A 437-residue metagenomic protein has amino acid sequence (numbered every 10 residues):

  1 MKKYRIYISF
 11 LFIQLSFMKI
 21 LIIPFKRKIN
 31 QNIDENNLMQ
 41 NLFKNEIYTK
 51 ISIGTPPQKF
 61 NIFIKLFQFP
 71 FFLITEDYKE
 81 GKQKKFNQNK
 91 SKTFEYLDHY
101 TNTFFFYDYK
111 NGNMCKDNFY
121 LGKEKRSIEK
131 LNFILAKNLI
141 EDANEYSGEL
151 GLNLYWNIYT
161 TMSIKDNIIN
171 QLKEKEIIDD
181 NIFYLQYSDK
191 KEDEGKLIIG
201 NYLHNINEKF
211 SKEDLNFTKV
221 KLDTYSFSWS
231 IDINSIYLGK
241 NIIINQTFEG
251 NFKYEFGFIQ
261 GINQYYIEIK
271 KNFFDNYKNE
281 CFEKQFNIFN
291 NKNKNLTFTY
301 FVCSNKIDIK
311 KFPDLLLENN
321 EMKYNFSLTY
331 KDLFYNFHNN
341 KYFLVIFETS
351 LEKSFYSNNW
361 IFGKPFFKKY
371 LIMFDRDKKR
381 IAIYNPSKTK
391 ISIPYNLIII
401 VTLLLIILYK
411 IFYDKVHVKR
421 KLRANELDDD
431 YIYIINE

Functional and structural regions predicted by a protein language model:
Y4-M18: Cleavable N-terminal signal peptides of Sec/SRP-targeted secreted and luminal proteins
K19-L42, Y120, K125-N245, F337-E352: Aspartyl protease catalytic domain
I20-I29, F43, F133-L139, K191 (+6 more regions): Aspartic protease catalytic domain
L42-E145, F282-T297: Signature of the N-terminal lobe/flap region of pepsin-like aspartyl proteases
K50-I53, M114-E124, L185, L238 (+2 more regions): Short conserved beta-strand and strand-loop elements enriched in small hydrophobics with frequent Asp/Gly
I51-I53, F60-L66, F71-L73, E149-L150 (+4 more regions): Short hydrophobic beta-strand that contains or immediately precedes a catalytic carboxylate
E249-F286: Extracytoplasmic, non-cytosolic globular domains
